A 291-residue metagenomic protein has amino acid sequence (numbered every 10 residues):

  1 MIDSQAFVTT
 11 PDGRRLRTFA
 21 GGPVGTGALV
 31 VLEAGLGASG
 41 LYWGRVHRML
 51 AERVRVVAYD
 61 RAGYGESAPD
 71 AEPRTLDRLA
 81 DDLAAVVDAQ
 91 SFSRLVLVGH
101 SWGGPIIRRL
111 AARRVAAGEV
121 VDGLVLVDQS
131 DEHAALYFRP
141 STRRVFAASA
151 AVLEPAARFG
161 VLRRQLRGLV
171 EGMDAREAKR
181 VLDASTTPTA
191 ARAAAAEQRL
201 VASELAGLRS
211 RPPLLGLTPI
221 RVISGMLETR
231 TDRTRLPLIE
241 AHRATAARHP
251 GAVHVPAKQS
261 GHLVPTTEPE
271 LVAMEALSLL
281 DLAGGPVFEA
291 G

Functional and structural regions predicted by a protein language model:
M1-R15: N-terminal cap/lid segment of alpha/beta-hydrolase-fold proteins
R14-E66: Conserved HGGG/HGGXW glycine-rich cap/lid loop of the alpha/beta-hydrolase fold
F19, A58-V98: Active-site loop/oxyanion-hole signature of alpha/beta-hydrolase fold enzymes
Y42-G44, S67-P73, L136-Y137: Conserved catalytic-core motifs of eukaryotic protein kinase domains, centered on the activation segment
G99, G103, I107: Gly/Ala-rich beta-loop-alpha elbow adjacent to hydrolase catalytic centers
L124-A156: Flexible "cap/lid" loop of the alpha/beta hydrolase fold
L182-R248, V253-P256: Conserved serine/cysteine hydrolase catalytic core
H249-G291: Catalytic active-site module of serine/aspartate enzymes centered on a nucleophile-bearing elbow/loop
